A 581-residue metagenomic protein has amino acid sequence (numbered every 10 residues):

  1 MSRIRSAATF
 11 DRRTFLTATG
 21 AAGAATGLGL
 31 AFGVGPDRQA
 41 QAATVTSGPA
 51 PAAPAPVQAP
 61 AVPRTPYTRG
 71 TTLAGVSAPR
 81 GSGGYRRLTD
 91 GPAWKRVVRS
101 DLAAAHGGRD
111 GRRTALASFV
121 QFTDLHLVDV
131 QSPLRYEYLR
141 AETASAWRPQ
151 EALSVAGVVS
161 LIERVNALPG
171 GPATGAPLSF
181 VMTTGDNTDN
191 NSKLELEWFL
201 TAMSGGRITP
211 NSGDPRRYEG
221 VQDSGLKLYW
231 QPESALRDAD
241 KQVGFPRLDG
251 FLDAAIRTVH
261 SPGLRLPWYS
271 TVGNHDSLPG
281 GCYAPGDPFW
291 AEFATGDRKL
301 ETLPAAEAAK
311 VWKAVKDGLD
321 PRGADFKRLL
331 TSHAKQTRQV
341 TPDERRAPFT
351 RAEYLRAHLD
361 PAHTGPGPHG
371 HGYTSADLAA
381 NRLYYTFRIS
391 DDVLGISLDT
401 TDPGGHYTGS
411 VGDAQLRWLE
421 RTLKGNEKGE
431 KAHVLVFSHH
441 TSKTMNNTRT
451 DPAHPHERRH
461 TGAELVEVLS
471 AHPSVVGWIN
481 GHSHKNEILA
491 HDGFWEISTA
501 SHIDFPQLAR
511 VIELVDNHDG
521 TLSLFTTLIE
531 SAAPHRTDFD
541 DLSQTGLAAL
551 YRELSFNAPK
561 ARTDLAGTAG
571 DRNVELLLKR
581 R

Functional and structural regions predicted by a protein language model:
M1-F10, A24, L28, P36-R38: N-terminal secretory signal peptides
T19-G23: Sec-dependent signal peptide hydrophobic core
F32-T44: Signal peptide processing junction and immediate N-terminal pro/mature segment of secreted/exported proteins
A43-A173, S179-M182, D223-L252, S270 (+4 more regions): Metal-dependent phosphoesterase/phosphodiesterase active-site architecture
A115, T183-G206, P210-P215, A255-R257 (+2 more regions): Active-site-adjacent structural elements in enzyme catalytic domains
T184-S204, P279-W290, N447-R449, E487-D492: Metal-dependent catalytic neighborhoods of phosphoester/phosphodiester hydrolases
G185-D186, G273-H275, D399-T400, F437-T441 (+1 more regions): Short, well-ordered beta-to-alpha junction loops that form the rim of enzyme active sites and present histidine/acidic
D402-R417, N426-V476: Active-site-proximal segments of metal-dependent phosphoesterases and phosphodiesterases across multiple
